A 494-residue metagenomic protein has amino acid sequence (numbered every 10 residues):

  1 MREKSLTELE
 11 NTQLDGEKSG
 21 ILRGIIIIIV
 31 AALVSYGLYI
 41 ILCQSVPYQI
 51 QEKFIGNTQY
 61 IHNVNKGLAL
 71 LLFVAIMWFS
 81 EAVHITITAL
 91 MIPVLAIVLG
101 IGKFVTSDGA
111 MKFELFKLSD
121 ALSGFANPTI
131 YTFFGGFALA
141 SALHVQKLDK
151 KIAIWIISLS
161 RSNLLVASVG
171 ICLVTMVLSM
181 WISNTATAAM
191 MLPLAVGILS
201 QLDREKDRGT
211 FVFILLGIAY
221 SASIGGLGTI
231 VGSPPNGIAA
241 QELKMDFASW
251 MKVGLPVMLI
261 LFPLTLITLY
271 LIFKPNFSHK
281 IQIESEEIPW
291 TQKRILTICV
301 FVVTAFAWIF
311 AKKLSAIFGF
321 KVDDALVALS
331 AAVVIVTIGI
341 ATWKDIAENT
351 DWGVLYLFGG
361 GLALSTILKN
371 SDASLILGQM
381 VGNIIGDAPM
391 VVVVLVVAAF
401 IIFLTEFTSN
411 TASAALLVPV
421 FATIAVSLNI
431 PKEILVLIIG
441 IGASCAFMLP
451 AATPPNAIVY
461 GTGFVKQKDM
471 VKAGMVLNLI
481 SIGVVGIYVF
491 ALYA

Functional and structural regions predicted by a protein language model:
M1-T132, S249-Q379, V476-I482, G486-A494: Hydrophobic transmembrane alpha-helices of multi-pass small-molecule transporters
Q13-K18, I157-S162, D207, G217 (+4 more regions): Membrane-interface segments at loop-to-transmembrane junctions
F73-S80, S141-L159, Q201-D203, I272-N276 (+3 more regions): C-terminal ends of transmembrane helices
I87, M91, L95-E205, T350-V354 (+1 more regions): Membrane-embedded alpha-helical segments and adjacent helix-loop junctions characteristic of multi-pass solute
F137, T175-L192, G209-F247, F262-Y270 (+4 more regions): Alpha-helical transmembrane segments and, especially, the helix-loop junctions at the ends of these helices
H144-L148, S158-N163, I198-F211, A239-S249 (+2 more regions): Juxtamembrane helix-boundary/capping and inter-helix hinge elements in multi-pass membrane proteins
Q201-V212, L271-I288, T337-I346, P431 (+1 more regions): Alpha-helical transmembrane segments
E205, M251-M258, G360-L364, I385-A494: C-terminal transmembrane helix pair
